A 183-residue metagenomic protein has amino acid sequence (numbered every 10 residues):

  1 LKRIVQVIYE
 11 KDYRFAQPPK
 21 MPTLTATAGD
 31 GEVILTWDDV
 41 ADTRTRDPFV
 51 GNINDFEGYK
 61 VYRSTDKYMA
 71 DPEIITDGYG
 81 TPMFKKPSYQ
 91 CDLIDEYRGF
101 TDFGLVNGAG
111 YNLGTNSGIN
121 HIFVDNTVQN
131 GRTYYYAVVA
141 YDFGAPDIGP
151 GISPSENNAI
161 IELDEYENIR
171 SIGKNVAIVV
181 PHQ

Functional and structural regions predicted by a protein language model:
L1-Q183: Extracellular/surface-associated beta-sandwich interaction domains
